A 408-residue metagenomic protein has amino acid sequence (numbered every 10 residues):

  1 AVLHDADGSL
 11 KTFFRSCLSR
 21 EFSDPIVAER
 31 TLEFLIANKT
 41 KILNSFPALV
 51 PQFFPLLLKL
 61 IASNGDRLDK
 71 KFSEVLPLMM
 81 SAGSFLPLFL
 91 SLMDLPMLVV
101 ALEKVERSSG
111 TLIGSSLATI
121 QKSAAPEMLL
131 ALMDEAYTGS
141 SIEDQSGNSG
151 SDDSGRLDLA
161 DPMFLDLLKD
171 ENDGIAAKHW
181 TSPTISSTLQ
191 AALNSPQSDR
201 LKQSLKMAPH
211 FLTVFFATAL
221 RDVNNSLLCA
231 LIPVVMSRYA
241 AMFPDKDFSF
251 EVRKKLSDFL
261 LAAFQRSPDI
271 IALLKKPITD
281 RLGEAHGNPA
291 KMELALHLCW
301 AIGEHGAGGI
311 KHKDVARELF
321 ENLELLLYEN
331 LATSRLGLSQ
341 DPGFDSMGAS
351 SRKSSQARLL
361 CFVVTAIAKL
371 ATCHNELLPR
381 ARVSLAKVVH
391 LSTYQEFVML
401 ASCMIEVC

Functional and structural regions predicted by a protein language model:
A1-G65, D69-A371, L378-T393, L400-C408: Extended amphipathic alpha-helical scaffolding regions
